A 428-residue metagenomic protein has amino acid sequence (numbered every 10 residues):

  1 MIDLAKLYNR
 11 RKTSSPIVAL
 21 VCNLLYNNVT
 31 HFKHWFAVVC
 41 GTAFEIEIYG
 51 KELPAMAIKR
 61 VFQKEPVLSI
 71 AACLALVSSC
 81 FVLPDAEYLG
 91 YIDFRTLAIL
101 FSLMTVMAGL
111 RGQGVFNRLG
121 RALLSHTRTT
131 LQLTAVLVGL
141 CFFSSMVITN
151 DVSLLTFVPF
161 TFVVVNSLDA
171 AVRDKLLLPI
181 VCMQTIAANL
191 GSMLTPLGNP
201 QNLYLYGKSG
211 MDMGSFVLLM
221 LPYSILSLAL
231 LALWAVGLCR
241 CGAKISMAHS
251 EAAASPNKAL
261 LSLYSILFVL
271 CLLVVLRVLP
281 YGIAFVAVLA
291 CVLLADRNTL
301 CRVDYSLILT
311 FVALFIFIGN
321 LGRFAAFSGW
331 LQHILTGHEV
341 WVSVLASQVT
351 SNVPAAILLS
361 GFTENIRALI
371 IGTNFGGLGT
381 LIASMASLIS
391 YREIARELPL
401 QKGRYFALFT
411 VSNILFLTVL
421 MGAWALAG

Functional and structural regions predicted by a protein language model:
I58-E87, I99-G114, G237-R240, L270-N298 (+2 more regions): Structural signal for alpha-helical transmembrane segments and their membrane-water exit/capping regions in multi-pass
R60-Q63, A86-T96, M213-Y223, A254-P256 (+1 more regions): Interfacial loop-to-helix junctions that mark the boundaries of transmembrane helices in multi-pass membrane
Y91, Q113, N117-G120, L267-E364: Transmembrane helical segments that form the transport core of multi-pass membrane transport proteins
F94-T96, S125-V138, L168-I180, K258-S262 (+2 more regions): Membrane-interfacial loop-to-helix junctions in multi-pass transporters
F143-M193, I357-I371, P399-R404, A425: Hydrophobic transmembrane alpha-helices that form the pore/transport pathway of multi-pass ion and small-solute
A171-R240, I245-S250, Y391-G422: Membrane-core helix-loop-helix motifs of multi-pass transport proteins
V217-L228, W341-G428: C-terminal transmembrane helix pair
A229-L289: Long, contiguous bundles of hydrophobic transmembrane helices that form the permeation core of multi-pass
